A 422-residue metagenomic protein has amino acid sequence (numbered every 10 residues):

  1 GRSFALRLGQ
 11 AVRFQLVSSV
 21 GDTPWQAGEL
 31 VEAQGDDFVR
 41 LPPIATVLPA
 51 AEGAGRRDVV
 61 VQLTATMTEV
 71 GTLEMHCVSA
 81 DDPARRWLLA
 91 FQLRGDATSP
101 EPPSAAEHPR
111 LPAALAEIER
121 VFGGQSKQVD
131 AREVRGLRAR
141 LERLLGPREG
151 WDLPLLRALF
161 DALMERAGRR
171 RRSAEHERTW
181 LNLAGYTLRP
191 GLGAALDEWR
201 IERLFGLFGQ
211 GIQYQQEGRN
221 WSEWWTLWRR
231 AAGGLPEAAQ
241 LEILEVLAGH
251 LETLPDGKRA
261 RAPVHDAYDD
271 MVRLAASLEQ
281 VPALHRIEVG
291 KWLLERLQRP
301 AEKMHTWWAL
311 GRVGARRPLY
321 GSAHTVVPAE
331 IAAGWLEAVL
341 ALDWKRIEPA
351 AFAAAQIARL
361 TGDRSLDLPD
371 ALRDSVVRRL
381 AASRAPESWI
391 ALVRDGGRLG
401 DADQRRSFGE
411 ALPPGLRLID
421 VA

Functional and structural regions predicted by a protein language model:
G1-A195, L293-R296, L418-A422: Acidic low-complexity intrinsically disordered segments
G1-L48, G234-Q240, T253-A301, H305 (+3 more regions): Acidic, glycine/GT-rich loop-and beta-edge segments that sit at the periphery of enzyme/chaperone cores
W25, W87, W151, W180 (+7 more regions): A residue-identity detector for tryptophan
M75, R135-R143, H176-P190, G218-G234 (+4 more regions): Amphipathic alpha-helical elements of HEAT/ARM-like alpha-solenoid repeat scaffolds that form extended
E117, V121, G136-R140, L144 (+10 more regions): Charge-rich, solvent-exposed alpha-helical interaction surfaces
V121-Q128, R143-W151, A162-S173, T187-P190 (+11 more regions): Surface-exposed polar/charged interaction patches
V134, R138, D152-W225, P236-D269 (+3 more regions): Long, leucine/valine-rich, helix-dominated scaffolding and oligomerization segments
